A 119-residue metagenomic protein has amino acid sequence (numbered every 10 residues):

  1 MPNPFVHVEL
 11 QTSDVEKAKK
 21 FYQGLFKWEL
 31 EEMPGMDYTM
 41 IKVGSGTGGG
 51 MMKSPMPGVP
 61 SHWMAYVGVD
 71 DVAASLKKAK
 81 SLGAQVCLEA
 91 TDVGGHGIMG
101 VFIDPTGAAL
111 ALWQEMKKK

Functional and structural regions predicted by a protein language model:
M1-K19, G46-T47, H62-A65, W113-K119: N-terminal beta-strand motif that seeds the catalytic metal site of vicinal oxygen chelate
N3, L10, E31-E32, L76-K119: Vicinal oxygen chelate
F5, V15, K19, L30-M36 (+3 more regions): Residue-level hotspots at or immediately adjacent to binding/recognition sites across diverse folds
S13, P57, G94: Glycine-/small-residue-rich active-site loops that bind phosphorylated ligands and cofactors
Y22: Catalytic core of tubulin tyrosine ligase-like
K27-H62, P105, A109-Q114: Conserved short beta-strand elements that form part of the metal-binding/catalytic scaffold of enzyme active sites
